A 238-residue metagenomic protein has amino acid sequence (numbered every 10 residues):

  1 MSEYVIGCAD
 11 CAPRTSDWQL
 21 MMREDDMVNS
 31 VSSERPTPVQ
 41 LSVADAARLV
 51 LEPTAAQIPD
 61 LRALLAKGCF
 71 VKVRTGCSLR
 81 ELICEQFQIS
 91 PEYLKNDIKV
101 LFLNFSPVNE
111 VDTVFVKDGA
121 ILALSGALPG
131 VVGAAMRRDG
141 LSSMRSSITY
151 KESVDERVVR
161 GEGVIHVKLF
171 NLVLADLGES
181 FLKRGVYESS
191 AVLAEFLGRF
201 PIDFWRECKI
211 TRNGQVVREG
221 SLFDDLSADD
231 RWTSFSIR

Functional and structural regions predicted by a protein language model:
S2-R238: Ubiquitin-like/PB1-type beta-grasp interaction modules and other compact soluble beta-rich domains
